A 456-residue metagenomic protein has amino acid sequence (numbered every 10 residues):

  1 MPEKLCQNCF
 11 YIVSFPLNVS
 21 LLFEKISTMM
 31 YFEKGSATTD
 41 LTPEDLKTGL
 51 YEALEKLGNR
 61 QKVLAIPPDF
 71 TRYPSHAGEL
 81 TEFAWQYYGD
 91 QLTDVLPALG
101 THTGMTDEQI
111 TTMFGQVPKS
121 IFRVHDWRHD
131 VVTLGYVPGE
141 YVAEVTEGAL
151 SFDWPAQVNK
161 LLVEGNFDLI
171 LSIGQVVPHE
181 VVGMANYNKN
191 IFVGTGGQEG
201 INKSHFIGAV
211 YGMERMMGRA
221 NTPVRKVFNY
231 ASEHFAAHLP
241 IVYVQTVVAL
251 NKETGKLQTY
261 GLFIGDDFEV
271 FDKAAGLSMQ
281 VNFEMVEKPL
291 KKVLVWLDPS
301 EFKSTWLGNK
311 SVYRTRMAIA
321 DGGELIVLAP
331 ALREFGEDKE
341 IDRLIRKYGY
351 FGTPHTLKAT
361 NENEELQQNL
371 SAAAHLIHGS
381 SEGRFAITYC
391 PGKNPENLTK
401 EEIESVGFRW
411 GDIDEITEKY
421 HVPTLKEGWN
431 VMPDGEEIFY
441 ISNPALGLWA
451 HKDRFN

Functional and structural regions predicted by a protein language model:
C6-C9: Cysteine-centered motifs
E33-K34, T38, P43-K47, E382-N456: Extended hydrophobic packing segments that form well-structured cores
G49-L64, Y88-G89, G165-N166, F283-K292 (+1 more regions): Glycine-rich phosphate/diphosphate-binding loops that line cofactor/substrate pockets in enzymes
K62-Y73, L96-G100, S172, V293-W296: Short glycine-rich or small-residue beta-strand-to-loop segments that form or flank ligand, phosphate, metal/Fe-S
Y73-G89, G308-I319: Histidine-anchored nucleotide/phosphate-binding helix
D94-V142, G349-N369: Long, charge-dense
V124, R128-V286, M317: Conserved, well-structured core segments that form the ligand-binding/active-site neighborhood of functional domains
F302-N397: C-terminal catalytic subdomain
